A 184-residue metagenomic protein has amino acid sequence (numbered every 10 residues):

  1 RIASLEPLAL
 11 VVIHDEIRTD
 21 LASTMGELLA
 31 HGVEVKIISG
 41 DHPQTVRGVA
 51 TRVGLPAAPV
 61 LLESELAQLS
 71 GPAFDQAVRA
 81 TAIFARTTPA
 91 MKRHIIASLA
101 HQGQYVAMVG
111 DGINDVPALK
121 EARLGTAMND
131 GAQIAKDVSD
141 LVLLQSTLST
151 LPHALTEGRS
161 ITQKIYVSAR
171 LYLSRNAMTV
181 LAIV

Functional and structural regions predicted by a protein language model:
A3-T24, L29-Q44, P59-Q68, T81-A90 (+2 more regions): Conserved beta-strand/loop elements of the cytosolic catalytic core of P-type E1-E2 ATPases, chiefly in the P-domain
S39-R52, M128: Conserved actuator
G40, G112-I113: A short acidic Gly-Thr/Ser loop motif
V53, A57-M108, G112, A122 (+1 more regions): Membrane-embedded transport module
L119: Cytosolic ligand/metal-binding cores
